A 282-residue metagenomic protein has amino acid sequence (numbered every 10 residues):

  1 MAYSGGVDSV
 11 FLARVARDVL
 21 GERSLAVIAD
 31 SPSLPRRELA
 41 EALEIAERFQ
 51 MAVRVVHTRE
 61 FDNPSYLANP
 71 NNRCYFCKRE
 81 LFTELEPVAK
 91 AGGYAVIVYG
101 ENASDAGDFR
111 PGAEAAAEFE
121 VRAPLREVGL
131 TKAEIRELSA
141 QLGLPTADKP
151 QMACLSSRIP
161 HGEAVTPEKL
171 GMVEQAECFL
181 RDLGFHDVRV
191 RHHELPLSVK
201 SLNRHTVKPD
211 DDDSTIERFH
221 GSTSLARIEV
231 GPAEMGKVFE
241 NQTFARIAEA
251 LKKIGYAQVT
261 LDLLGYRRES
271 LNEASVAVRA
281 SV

Functional and structural regions predicted by a protein language model:
M1-Q141, S198-N203, K208-S214, R218 (+6 more regions): ATP-dependent adenylation/nucleotidyltransferase module used to activate substrates
E101-S104, A117-R122, T146-R246: Flexible helical/loop "lid" subdomain adjacent to adenine-nucleotide binding pockets
A176-R181, V276-V282: Amphipathic, soluble alpha/beta structural segments
S270-L271: Short acidic, Gly/Pro-enriched loop/turn segments at secondary-structure junctions
